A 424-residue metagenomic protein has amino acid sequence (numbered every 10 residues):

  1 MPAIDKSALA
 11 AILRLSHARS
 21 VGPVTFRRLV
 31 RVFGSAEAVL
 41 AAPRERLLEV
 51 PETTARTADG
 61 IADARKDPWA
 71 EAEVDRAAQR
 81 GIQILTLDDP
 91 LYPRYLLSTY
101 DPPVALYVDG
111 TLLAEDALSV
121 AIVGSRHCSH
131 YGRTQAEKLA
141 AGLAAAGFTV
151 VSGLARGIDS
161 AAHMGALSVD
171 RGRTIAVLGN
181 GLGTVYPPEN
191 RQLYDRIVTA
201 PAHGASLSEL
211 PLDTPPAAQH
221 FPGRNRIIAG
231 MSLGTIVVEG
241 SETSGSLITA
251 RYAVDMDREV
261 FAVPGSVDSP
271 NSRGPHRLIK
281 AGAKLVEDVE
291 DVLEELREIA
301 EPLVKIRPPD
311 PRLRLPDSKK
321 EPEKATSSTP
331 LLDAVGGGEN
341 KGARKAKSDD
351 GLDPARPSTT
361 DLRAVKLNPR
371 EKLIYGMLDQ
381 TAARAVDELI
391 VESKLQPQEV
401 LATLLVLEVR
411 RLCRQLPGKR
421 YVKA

Functional and structural regions predicted by a protein language model:
M1-A8, T86-A424: Glycine-biased, small-residue-rich flexible motifs in mid-sequence functional cores and linkers
M1-L91, L412, P417-A424: Short, small/acidic-rich helices and loops at N termini and domain boundaries of DNA replication/processing enzymes
